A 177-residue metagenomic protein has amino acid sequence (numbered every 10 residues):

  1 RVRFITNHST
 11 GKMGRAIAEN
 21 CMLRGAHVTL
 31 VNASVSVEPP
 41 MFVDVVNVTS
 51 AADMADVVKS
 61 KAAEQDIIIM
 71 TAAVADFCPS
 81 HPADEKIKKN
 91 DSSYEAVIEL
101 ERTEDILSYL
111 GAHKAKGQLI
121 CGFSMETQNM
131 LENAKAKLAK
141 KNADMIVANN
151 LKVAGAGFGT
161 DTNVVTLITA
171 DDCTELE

Functional and structural regions predicted by a protein language model:
R1, K88-S92, A170-D172: Glycine/charged-rich beta-loop-alpha catalytic/anionic-binding loops adjacent to active sites
R1-S50: Glycine-rich phosphate/diphosphate-binding loop of Rossmann-like nucleotide-binding domains
V2-T6, V43-V45, P82-K86, K135-K137 (+1 more regions): Short, glycine/charged-enriched secondary-structure capping and boundary segments
F4-S9, Y94-I98, T174-E177: Short pre-catalytic strand/loop immediately N-terminal to key active-site residues, enriched for Gly-Thr
H27-T29, D44-V45, D66-I68, Q118-G122 (+3 more regions): Structural motif
V37, N129, T174: Flexible, glycine-rich phosphate/dinucleotide-binding loops and adjacent beta-alpha linkers at cofactor/substrate
T49-S124, Q128-G155: Glycine-rich phosphate-binding loop
K152-E177: Glycine-rich phosphate/pyrophosphate-binding loop and the adjoining helix
